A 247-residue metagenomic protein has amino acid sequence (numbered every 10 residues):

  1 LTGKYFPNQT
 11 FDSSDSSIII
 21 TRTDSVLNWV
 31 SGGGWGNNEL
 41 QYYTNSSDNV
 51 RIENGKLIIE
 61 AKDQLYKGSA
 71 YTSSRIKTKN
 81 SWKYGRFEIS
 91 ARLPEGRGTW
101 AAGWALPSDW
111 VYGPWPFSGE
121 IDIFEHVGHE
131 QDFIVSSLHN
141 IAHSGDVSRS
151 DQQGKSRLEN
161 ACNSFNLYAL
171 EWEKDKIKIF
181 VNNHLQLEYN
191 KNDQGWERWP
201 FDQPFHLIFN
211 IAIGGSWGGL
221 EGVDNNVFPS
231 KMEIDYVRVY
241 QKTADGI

Functional and structural regions predicted by a protein language model:
L1-G34, S46, N140, V147: Extracellular/secretory pathway-exposed regions associated with glycan biology
S14, W35-I247: GH16 jelly-roll
